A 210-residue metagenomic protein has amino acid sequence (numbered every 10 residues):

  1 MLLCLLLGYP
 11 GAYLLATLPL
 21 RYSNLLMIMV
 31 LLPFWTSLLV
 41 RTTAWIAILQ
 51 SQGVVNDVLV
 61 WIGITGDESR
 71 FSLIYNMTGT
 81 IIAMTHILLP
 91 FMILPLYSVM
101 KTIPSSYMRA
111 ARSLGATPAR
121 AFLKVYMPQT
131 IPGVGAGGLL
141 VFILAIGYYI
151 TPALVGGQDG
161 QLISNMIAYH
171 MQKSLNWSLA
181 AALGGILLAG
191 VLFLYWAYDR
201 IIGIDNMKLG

Functional and structural regions predicted by a protein language model:
M1-T17: Transmembrane alpha-helix signature in integral membrane proteins
A12-R41, I46-S51, I201-I202: Short loop segments and helix-boundary regions at transmembrane helix junctions of multi-pass inner-membrane proteins
L15, L32, A110-L114, A180: Short hydrophobic faces within alpha-helices
L18-L26, V54-V55, S106, P118 (+2 more regions): Membrane-helix interface segments
L32, H86, F91-S105, A116-G147: Transmembrane alpha-helices
T42-T85, A119, V155-D159: Membrane-interfacial helix termini and adjacent extracytoplasmic/periplasmic loops of multi-pass transporters
Y97-M108, R112, A181-G210: C-terminal transmembrane helix and the adjacent membrane-cytosol boundary/short C-terminal tail of inner/organellar
Y149-W177, G210: Glycine-rich helix-loop "coupling/hinge" segments at transmembrane-helix boundaries in multipass transporters
